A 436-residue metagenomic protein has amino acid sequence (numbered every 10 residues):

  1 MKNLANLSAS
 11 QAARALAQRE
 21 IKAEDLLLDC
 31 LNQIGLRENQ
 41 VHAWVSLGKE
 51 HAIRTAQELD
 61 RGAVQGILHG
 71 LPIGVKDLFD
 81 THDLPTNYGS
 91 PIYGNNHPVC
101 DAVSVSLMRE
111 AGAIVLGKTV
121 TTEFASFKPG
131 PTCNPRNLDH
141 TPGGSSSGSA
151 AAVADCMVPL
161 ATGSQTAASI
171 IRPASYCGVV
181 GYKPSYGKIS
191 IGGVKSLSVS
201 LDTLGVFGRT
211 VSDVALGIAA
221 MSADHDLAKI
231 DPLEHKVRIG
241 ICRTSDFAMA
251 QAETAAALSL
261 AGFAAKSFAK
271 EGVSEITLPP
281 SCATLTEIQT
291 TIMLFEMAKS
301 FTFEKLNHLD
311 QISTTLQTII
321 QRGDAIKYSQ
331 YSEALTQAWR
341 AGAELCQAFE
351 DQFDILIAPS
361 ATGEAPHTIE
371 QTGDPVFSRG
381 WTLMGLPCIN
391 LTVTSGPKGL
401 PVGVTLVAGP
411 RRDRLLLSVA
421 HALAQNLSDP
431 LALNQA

Functional and structural regions predicted by a protein language model:
M1-S46, Q57, K266-A269, Q330 (+1 more regions): An N-terminal boundary/leader segment
A5, T203, A220-I288: Gly/Ser-rich, acidic/histidine-flanked active-site/gating loops
R19, G70, K76, E110 (+5 more regions): Glycine-rich, small-residue loops and helix-cap segments that act as flexible hinges at active-site edges
A23-L28, Q57-D60, A252-T277, T302-N307 (+2 more regions): Acyltransferase
C30, A52, K76, M108 (+4 more regions): Conserved hydrophobic/aromatic pocket- or pore-lining residues that grip, position, or stack substrates in active sites
A52-R54, R61-P131: Acidic/His- and Gly-rich active-site-bordering loop/insert found across diverse amide/peptide-bond hydrolases
L68-Y88, K236-R238, T291-C346, T392-G403: Short helix-loop capping/hinge segments that flank enzyme active sites or metal/cofactor-binding pockets
C100-I218, T382, L386-V393, P401-G403: Short glycine/serine-rich loop segments
